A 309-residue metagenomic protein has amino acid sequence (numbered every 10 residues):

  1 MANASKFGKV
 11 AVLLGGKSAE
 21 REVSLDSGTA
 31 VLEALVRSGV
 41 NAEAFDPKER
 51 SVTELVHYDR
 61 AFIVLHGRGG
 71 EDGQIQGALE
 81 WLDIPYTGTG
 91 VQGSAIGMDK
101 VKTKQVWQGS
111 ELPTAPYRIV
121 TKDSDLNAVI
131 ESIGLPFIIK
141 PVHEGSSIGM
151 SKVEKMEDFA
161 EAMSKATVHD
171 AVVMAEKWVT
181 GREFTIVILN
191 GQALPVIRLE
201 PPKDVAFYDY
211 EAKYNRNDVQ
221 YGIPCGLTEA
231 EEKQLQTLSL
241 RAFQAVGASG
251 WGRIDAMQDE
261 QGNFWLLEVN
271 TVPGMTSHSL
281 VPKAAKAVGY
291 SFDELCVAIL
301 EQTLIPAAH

Functional and structural regions predicted by a protein language model:
M1-K102, G109, T121-A128, Q302-H309: ATP-binding N-terminal substructure of ATP-dependent carboxylate-amine bond-forming enzymes
M1-L14, A42, V52-T53, I96-R182: Active-site nucleotide/adenylate-binding loops and adjacent lid/helix of ATP-dependent enzymes
G67, P201, N270-A284: Glycine-rich phosphate/pyrophosphate-binding beta-alpha loops
Q76-E80, F207-N215, T271: Short, flexible, mixed-charge acidic loops at enzyme active sites
E154-T237, E260-W265: Phosphate-binding site of ATP-dependent enzymes
K177, I188, F243-M275, A285: Conserved metal-phosphate-binding beta-hairpin within the catalytic cores of diverse ATP-dependent phosphoryl-transfer
R198-G252, K283-H309: Active-site "cap" helix and flanking loop/linker of ATP-utilizing ligase/carboxylase catalytic domains
